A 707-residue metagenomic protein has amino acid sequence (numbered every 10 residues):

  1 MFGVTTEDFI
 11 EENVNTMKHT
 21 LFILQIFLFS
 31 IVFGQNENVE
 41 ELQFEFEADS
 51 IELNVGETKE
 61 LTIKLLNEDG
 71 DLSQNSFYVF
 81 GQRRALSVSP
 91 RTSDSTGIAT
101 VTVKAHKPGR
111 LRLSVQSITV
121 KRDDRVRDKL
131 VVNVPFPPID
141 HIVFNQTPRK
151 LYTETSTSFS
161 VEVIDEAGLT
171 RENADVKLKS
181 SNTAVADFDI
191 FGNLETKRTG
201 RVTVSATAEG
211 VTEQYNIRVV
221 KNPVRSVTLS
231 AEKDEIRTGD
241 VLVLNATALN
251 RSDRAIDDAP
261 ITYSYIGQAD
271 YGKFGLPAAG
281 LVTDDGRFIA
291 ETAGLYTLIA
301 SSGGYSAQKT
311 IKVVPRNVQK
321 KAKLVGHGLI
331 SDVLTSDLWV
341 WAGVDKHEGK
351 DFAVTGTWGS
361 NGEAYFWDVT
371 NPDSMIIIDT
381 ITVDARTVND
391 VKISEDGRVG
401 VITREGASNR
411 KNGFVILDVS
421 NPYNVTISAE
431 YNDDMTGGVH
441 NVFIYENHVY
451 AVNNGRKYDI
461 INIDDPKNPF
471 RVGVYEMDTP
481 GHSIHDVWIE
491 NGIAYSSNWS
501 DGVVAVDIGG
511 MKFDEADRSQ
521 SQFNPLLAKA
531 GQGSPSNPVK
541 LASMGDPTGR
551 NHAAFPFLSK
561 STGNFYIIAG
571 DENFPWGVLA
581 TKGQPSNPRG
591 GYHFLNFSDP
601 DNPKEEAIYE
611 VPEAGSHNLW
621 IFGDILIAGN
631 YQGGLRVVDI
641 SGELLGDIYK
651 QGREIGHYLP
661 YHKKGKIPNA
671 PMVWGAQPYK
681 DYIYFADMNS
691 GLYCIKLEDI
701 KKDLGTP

Functional and structural regions predicted by a protein language model:
M1-N38: Bacterial Sec-dependent N-terminal signal peptides
F2-E12, Q35, T92, V126 (+3 more regions): Intrinsically disordered, low-complexity regulatory regions of eukaryotic regulatory proteins
H19, Q25, G97, L111 (+11 more regions): Short, intrinsically disordered/low-complexity patches at protein termini and at juxtamembrane boundaries
E37-Q319: Extracytoplasmic soluble-region selector
S226, S230-K233, G272-G275, A279-G280 (+2 more regions): Feature marking well-ordered beta-strand scaffolds used for ligand recognition
